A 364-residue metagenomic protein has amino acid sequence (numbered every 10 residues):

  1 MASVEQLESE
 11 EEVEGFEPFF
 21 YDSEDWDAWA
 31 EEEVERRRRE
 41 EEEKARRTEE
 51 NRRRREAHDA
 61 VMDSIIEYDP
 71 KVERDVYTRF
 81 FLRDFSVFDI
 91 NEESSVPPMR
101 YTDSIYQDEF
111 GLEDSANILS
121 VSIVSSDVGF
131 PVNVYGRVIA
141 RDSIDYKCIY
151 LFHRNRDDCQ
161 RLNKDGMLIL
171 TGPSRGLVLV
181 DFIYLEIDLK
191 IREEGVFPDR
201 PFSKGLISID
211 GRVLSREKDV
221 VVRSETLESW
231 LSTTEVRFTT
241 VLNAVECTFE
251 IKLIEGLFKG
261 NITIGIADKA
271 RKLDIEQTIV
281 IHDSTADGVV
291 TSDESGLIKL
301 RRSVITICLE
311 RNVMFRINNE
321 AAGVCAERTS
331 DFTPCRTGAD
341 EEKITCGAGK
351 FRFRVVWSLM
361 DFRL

Functional and structural regions predicted by a protein language model:
A2-S122, S143-L364: Peripheral membrane interaction modules
S126: Short, charged/polar micro-motifs that form catalytic or ligand-binding hotspots
G129-Y135, G256-N261: Short coil-to-beta strand junction motifs in C2/discoidin
